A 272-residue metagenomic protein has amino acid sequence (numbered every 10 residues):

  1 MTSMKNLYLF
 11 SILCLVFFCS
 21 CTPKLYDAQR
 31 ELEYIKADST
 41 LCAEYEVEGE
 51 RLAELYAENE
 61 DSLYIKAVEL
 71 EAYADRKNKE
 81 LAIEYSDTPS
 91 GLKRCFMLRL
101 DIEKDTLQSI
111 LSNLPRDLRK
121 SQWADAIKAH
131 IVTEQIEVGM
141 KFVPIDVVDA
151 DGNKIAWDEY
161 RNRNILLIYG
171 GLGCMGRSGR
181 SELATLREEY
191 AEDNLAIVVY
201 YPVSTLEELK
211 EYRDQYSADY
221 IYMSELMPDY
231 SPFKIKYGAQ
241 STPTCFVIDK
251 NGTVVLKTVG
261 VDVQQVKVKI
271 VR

Functional and structural regions predicted by a protein language model:
M1-Q29: Bacterial Sec-dependent N-terminal signal peptides
T22-S109, N113-Q122: Preference for long, solvent-exposed alpha-helical segments and helix-linker "stalks"
E71-A72, W123-W157: N-terminal "domain-start" segment that seeds a small globular fold
I155-L183, A196: Short active-site neighborhood of thiol/selenol oxidoreductases, capturing the structured segment around
R161-I165, A191-A196, S217-Y220, K250: Loop/turn elements at helix/coil->beta-strand transitions in domains of secreted/extracellular proteins
L172-M175, S204, D262: Short acidic, S/G/P-rich loop/turn micro-motifs used as interaction or catalytic elements
S178-Y216, P228-K234: Structural microenvironment flanking redox-active thiols in thiol-disulfide oxidoreductases
A218, M227-V271: Thiol/disulfide oxidoreductase modules built on the thioredoxin-like
